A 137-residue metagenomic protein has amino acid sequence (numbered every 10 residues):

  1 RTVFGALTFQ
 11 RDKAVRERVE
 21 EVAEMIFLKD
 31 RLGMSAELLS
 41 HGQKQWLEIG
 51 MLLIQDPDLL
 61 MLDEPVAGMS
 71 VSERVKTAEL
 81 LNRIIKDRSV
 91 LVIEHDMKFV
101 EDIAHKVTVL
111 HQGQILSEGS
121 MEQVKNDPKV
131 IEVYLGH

Functional and structural regions predicted by a protein language model:
V22-L38, Q43: Conserved ABC nucleotide-binding domain
D56: Conserved catalytic motifs of ABC-family nucleotide-binding domains
L60-E64: Catalytic Walker B motif of ABC-type/P-loop ATPase nucleotide-binding domains
R74-K86: Helical segment within the ABC ATPase nucleotide-binding domain
V100-D102: A short, surface-exposed alpha-helical micro-motif characterized by mixed small hydrophobic and charged/polar residues
E118-G119: ABC ATPase "signature
